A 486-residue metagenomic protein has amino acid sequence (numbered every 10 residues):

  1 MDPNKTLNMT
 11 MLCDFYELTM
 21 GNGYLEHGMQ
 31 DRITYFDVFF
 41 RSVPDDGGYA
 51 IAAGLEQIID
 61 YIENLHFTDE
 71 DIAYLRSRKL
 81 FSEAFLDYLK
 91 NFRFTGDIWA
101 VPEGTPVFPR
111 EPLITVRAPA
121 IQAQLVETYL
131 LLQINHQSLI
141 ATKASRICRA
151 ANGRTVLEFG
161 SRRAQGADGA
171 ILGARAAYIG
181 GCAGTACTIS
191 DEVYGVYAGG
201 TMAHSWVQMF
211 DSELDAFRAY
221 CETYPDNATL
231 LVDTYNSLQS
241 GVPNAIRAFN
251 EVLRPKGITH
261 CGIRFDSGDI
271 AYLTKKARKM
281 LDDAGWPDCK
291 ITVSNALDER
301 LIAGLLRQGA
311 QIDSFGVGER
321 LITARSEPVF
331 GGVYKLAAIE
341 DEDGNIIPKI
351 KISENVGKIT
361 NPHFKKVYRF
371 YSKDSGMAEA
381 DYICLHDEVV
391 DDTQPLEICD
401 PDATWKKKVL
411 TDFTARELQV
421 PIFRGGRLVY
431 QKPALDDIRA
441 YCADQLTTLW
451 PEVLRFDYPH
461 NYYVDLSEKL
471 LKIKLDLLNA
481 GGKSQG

Functional and structural regions predicted by a protein language model:
M1-I33, S42-P44, L80, L86-T95 (+9 more regions): Buried, small/hydrophobic-residue-enriched core segments of structured protein domains
M1-R32, F36, R41, D45-G47 (+2 more regions): Gly/Ser/Thr/Ala-enriched C-terminal appendages of enzymes
T34-K90, W99: N-terminal, Lys/Arg-enriched amphipathic/low-complexity engagement segments that precede the first folded domain
A73-Y74, T142-R146, G160, L454-N461: Short coil/turn segments at secondary-structure boundaries
R78-L86, G166, Q394-D402: Short, positively charged
G199, I263, I291, D313-F315: Hydrophobic residues within beta-strands of alpha/beta enzymes
H204, S294, G318: Residue-level "edge-of-site" marker
P287: Metal-assisted phosphate- and nucleotidyl-transfer catalytic regions
